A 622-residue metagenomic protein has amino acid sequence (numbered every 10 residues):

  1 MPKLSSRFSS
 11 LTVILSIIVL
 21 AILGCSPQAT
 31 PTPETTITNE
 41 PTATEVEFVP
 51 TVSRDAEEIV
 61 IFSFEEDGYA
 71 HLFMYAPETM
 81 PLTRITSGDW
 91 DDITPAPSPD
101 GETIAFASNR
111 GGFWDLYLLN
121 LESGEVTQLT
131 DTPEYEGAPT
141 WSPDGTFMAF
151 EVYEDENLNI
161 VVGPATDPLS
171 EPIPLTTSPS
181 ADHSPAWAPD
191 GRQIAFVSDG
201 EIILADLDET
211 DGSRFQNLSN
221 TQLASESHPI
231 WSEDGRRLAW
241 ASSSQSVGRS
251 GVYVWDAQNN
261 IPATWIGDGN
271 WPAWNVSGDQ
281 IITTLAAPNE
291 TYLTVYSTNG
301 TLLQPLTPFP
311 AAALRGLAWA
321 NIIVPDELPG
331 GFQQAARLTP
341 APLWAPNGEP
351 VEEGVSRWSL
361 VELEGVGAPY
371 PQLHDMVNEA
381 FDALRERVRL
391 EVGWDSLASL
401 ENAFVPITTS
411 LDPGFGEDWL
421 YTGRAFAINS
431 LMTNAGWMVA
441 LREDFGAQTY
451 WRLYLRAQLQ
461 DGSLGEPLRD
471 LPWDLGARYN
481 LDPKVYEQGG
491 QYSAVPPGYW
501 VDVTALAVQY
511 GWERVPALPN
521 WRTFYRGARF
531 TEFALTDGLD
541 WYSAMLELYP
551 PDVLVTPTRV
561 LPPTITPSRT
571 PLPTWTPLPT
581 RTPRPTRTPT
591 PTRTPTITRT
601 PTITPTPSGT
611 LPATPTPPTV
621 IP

Functional and structural regions predicted by a protein language model:
P2-T12: Bacterial N-terminal signal peptides that target proteins for export
T12-I22: Bacterial N-terminal signal peptides
C25-P346, P591-R599, I603-P607, L611 (+1 more regions): Sequence signature of WD/YWTD-type beta-propeller architectures
R54, E417-G423, F524: Extracellular/periplasmic catalytic domains that process cell-envelope and extracellular macromolecules
W319, V324-E401: Active-site acidic/histidine clusters and adjacent loop/turn architecture that either coordinate catalytic ions
L363-D375, P413-F415, V485-P496: Second-shell loop/turn segments in exported
G393-G414, N520-G527: Acidic helix-start/capping segments at beta-turn-to-alpha-helix junctions
M432-S568: Catalytic cores and adjacent binding grooves of peptidoglycan-active enzymes
